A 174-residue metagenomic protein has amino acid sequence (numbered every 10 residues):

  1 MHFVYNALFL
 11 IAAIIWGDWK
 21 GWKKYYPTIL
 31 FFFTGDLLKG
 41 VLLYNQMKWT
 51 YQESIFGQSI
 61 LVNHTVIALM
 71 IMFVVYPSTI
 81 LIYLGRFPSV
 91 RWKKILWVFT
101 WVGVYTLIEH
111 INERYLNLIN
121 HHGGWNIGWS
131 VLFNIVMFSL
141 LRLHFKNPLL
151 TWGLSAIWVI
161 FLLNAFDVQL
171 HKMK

Functional and structural regions predicted by a protein language model:
M1-K174: Aromatic-rich, lipid-facing transmembrane alpha helices and their immediate juxtamembrane interface loops in integral
